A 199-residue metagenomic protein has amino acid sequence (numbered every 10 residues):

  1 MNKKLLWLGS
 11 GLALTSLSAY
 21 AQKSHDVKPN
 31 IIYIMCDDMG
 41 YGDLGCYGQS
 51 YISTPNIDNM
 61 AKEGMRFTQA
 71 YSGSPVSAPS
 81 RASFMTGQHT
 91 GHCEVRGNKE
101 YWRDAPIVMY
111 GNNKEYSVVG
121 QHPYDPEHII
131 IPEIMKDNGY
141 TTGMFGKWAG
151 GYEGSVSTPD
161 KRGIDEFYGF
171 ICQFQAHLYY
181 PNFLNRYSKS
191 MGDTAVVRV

Functional and structural regions predicted by a protein language model:
N2, L8-A13, Y20-V199: Formylglycine-dependent sulfatase
